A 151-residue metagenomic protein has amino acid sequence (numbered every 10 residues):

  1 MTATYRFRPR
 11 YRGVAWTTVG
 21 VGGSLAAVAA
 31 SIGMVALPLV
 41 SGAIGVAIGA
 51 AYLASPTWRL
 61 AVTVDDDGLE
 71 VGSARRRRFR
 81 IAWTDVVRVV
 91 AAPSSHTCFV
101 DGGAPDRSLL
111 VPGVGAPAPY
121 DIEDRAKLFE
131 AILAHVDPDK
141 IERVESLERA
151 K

Functional and structural regions predicted by a protein language model:
M1-I32, P105-D106, L110-P117, R125 (+1 more regions): N-terminal membrane-targeting/pre-transmembrane regions
V21, I44-A47: Lipid-exposed faces of alpha-helical membrane segments in multi-pass integral membrane proteins
I32-G45: Hydrophobic alpha-helical transmembrane segments
A47-W83, V87-R88: Conserved beta-hairpin
V71-A131, S146-K151: Non-transmembrane, membrane-adjacent beta-strand/coil modules in membrane-associated proteins and peripheral
